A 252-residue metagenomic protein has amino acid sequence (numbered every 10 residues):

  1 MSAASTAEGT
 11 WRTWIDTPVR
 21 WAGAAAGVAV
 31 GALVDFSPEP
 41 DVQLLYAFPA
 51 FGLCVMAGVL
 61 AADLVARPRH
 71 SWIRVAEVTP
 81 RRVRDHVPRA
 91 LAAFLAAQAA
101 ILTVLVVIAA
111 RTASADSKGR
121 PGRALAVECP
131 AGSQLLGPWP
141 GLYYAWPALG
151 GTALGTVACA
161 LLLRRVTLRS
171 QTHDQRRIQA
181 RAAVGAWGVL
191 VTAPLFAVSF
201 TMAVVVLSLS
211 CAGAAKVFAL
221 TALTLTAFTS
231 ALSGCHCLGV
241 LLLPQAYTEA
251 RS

Functional and structural regions predicted by a protein language model:
M1-S117: N-terminal membrane-targeting/anchoring modules of bacterial envelope and secretion proteins
S2-S5, S37, S71, S114-S117 (+6 more regions): Generic serine detector
V28-A32, F51-A61, I101-V104, A148-L161 (+1 more regions): Hydrophobic core of alpha-helical transmembrane segments in multi-pass integral membrane proteins
V30-A50, V106-A148, F200-L225: Membrane interfacial helix motifs at helix-loop boundaries and amphipathic/re-entrant anchors
L64-R181, W187-P194: Generic multipass alpha-helical transmembrane bundles of integral membrane proteins
L154-V166, Q175-S252: C-terminal transmembrane-bundle signature of multipass membrane proteins, characterized by strong activation on
